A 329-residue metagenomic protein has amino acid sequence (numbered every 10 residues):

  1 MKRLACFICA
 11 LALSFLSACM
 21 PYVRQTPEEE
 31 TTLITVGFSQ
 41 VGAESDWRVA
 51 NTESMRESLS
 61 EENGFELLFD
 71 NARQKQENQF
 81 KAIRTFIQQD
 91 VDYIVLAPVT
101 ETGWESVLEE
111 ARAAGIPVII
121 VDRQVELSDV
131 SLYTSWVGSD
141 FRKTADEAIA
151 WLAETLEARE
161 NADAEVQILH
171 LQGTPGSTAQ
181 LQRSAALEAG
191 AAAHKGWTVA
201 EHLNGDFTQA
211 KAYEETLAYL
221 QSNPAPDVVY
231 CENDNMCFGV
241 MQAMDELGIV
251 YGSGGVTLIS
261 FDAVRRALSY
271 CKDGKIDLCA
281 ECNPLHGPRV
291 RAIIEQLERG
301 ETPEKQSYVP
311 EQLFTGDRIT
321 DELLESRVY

Functional and structural regions predicted by a protein language model:
M1-T35, E61, E109-I116: Short, low-complexity disordered leader/linker segments with a strong preference for bacterial N-terminal type II
M20, T26-I34, H170-P175, A179 (+2 more regions): Hinge/cleft segment of the Venus flytrap/periplasmic-binding protein
T35-S54, S58-E62, L68-K81, T85 (+6 more regions): Extracytoplasmic "Venus flytrap"
V36, Q79, W136-E165, A212-Y213 (+2 more regions): Hydrophobic alpha-helical segments within soluble ligand-binding/sensing domains
W47-E61, T144-A148, T178-W197, E215 (+1 more regions): Short, solvent-exposed amphipathic alpha-helices that sit in or adjacent to ligand/effector-binding or catalytic
D70-N71, L127-E154, H202, D273-P284: Short beta-strand elements at the ligand-binding edges of bilobed clamshell
L96-A113, L187, E201-S269: Hydrophobic alpha-helical
S106-K143, Q167, V264-Y270: Flexible loop/hinge segments that line or gate small-molecule binding clefts
